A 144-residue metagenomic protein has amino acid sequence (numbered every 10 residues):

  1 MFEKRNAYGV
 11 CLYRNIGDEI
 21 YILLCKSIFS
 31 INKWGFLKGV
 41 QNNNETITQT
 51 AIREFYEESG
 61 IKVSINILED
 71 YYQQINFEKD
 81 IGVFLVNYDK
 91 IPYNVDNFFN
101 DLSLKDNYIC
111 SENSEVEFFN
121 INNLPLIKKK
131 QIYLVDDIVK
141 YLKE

Functional and structural regions predicted by a protein language model:
M1-L37: N-terminal strand-loop-strand
G39-I132, K140-E144: Unchanged
